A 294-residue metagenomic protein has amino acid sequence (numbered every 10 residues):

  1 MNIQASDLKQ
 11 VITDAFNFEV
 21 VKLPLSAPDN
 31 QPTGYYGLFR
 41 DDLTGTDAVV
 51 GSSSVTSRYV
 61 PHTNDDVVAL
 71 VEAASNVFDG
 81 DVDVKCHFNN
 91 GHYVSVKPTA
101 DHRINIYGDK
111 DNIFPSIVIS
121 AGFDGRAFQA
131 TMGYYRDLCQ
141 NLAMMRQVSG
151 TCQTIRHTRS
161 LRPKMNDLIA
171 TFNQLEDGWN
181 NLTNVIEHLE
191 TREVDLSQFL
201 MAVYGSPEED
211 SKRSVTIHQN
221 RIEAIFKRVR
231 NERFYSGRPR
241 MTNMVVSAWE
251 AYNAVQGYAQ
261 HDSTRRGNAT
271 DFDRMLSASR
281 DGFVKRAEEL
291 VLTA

Functional and structural regions predicted by a protein language model:
M1-A69: Feature for intrinsically disordered/low-complexity regulatory segments and propeptides
M1-S26, N30, C86-F88, D101-A294: Intrinsically disordered, low-complexity regions enriched in serine/threonine
T33-G34, V50-S54, D79, T151 (+2 more regions): A near-ubiquitous, low-amplitude feature marking generic local secondary-structure context
Y35-Y36, T46, G91-Y93, A127: A generic structural signal for beta-strand entry/edge sites
L38, V96-P98, I119: Generic structural hydrophobic/aromatic packing signal, biased to beta-strands
D65, N90-H92, I113: Residues at beta-strand starts and edge strands
D66-D79: Hydrophobic, Leu/Ile/Phe/Ala-enriched alpha-helical segments that form helix-helix packing faces
N76-H102: A short acidic/basic microdomain associated with nuclease active sites
